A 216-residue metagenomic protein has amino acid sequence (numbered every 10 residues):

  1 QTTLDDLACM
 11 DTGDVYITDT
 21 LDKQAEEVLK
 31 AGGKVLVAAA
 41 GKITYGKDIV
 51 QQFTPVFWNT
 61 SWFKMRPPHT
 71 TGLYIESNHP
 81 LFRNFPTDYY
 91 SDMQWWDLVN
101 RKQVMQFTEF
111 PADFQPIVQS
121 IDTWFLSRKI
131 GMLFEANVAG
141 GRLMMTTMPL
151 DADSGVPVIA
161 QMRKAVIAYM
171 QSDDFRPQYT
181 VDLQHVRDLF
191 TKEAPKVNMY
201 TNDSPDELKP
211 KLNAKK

Functional and structural regions predicted by a protein language model:
Q1-D14: Extended acidic/polar, glycine-enriched regions that form or flank non-catalytic beta-rich accessory modules
L4-D6, K23-A25, M132-L133: Generic recognition of flexible, low-complexity loop/linker segments
M10, I43-G46, S61-V158, D174-K216: Catalytic beta-strand/loop cores that center a nucleophilic Ser/Cys/Thr and support acyl-enzyme chemistry
D11-N59, N137-R142, T146, V166-Y169 (+1 more regions): Short alpha-beta junction capping motif
K23, P157-A160: Generic alpha-helical secondary structure signal
I159-Q171: Short amphipathic C-terminal alpha-helix that caps PH/PH-like domains
